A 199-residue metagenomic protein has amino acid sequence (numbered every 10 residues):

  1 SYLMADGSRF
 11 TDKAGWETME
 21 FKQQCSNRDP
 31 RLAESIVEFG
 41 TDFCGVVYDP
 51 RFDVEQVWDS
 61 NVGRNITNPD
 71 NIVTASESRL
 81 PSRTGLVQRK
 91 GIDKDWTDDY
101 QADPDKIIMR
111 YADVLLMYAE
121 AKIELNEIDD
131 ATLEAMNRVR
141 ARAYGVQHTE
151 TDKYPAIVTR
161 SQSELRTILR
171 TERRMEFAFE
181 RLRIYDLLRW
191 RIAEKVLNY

Functional and structural regions predicted by a protein language model:
S1-Y199: Acidic/polar-rich alpha-helix caps and helix-coil junctions
